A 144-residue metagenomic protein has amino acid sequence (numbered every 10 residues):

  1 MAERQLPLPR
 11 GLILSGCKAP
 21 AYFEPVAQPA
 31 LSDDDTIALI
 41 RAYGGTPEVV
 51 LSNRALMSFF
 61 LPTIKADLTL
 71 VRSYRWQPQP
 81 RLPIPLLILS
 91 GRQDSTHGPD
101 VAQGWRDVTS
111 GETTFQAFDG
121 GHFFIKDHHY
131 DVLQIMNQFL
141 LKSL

Functional and structural regions predicted by a protein language model:
A2-A38: Flexible "cap/lid" loop of the alpha/beta hydrolase fold
P25-P62, T69: A contiguous pocket-lining binding segment that forms or flanks enzyme active sites
P62-Q79: Active-site nucleophile elbow and catalytic-triad environment of alpha/beta-hydrolase enzymes
L82, I88-S90, D94: Short beta-strand/loop motif that positions the catalytic acidic residue of the alpha/beta-hydrolase fold
I84, G98-D107: Short alpha-helix in the alpha/beta-hydrolase fold that links the catalytic acid
Q93-H97, F123: Acidic catalytic loop of the alpha/beta-hydrolase fold
F115, G120-Y130: Catalytic histidine-centered segment of alpha/beta-hydrolase-like enzymes
K126-L141: Post-His helix in hydrolase/transferase enzymes
